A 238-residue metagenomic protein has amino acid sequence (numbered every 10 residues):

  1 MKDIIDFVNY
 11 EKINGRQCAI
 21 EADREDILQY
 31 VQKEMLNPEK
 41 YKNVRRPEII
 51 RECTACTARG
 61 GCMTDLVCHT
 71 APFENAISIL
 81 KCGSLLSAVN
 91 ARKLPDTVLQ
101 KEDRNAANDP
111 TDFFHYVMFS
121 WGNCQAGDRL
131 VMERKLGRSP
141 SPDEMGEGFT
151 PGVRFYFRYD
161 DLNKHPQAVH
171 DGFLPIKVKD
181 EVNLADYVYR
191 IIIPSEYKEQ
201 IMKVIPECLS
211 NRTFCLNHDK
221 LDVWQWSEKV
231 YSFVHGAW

Functional and structural regions predicted by a protein language model:
M1-W238: NAD-dependent ADP-ribosyltransferases
